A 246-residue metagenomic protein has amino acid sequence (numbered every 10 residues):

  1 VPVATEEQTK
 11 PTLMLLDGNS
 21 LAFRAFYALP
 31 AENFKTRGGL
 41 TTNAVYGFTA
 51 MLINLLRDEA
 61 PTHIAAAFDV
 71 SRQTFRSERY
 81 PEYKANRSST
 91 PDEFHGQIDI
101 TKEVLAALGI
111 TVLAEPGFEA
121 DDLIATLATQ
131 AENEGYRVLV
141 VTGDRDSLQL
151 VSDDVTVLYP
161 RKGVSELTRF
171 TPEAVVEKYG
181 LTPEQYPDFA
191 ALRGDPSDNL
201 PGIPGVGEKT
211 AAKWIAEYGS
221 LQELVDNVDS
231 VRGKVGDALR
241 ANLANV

Functional and structural regions predicted by a protein language model:
V1-A65, D69, F75-E78: Non-catalytic, usually N-terminal nucleic-acid engagement modules in DNA/RNA processing proteins
P2-K10, A31-K35, A85-V246: Extended two-metal-dependent nuclease catalytic cores across DNA- and RNA-processing enzymes
G18-N19, A67-V70, T142-R145, R161: A short beta-strand-to-loop transition that corresponds to the Sensor-1 phosphate-sensing loop of AAA+ P-loop ATPases
E78-A85: A short, surface-exposed helix-loop junction/capping segment
